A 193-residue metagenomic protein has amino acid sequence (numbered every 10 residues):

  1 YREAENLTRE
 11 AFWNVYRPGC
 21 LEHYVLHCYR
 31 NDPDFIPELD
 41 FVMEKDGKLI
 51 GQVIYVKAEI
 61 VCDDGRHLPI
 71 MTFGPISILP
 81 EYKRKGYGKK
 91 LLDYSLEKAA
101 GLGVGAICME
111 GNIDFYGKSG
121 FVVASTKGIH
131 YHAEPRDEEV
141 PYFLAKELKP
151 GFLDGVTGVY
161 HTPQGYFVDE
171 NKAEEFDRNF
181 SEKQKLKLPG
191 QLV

Functional and structural regions predicted by a protein language model:
Y1-L49, R66, T72, F143 (+2 more regions): Short amphipathic alpha-helix that is part of the acyltransferase structural core
A11, K98, F115: Short alpha-helical functional segments enriched in proximate histidine and acidic residues
I50, I54-Y55, P75, R84: Ligand/cofactor pocket segment of small-molecule handling proteins
E59-F73, K83: A conserved beta-turn-beta hairpin within the catalytic core of GNAT-like acetyltransferases that forms part
F73, Y82, G86-Y94, V104: Conserved acetyl-CoA pyrophosphate-binding loop and the N-cap/start of the following alpha-helix in GNAT-like
K85, R136-V140, A145-E147: Accessory recognition modules or surfaces
G101-V104, G111-E138: Conserved active-site alpha-helix within GNAT-family acetyltransferase domains
